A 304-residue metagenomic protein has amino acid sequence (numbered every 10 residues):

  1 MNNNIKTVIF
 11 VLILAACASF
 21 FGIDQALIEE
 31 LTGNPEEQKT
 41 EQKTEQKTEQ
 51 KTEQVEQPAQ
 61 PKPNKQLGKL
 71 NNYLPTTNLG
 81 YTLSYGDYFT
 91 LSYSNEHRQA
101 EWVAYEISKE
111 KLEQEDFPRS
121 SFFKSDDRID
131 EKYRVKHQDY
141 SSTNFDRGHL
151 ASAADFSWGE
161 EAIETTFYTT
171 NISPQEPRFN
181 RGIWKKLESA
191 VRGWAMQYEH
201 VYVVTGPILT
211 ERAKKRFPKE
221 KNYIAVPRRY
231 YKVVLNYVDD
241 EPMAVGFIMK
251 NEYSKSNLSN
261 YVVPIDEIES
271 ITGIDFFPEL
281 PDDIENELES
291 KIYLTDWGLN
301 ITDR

Functional and structural regions predicted by a protein language model:
N2-R304: Domain-level detector for secreted/extracellular nuclease and nuclease-toxin modules, and for the ENPP-like C-terminal
